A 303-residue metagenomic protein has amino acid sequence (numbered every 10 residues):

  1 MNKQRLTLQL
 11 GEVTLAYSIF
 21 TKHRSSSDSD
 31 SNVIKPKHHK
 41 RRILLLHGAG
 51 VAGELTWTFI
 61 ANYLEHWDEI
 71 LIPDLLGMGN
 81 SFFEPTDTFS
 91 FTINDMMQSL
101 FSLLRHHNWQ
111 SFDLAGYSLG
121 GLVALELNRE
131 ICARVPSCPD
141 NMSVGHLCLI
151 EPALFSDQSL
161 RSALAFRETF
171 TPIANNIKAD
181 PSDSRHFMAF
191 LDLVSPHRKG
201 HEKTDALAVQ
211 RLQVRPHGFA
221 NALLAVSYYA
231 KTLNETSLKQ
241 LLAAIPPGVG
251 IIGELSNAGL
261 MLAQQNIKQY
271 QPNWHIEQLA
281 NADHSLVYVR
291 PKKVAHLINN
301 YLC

Functional and structural regions predicted by a protein language model:
L10-S26, N32-F83: Conserved HGGG/HGGXW glycine-rich cap/lid loop of the alpha/beta-hydrolase fold
L45-A49, S118, G253: Glycine-rich His-Gly loop
E69-A115, L119, H296: Active-site loop/oxyanion-hole signature of alpha/beta-hydrolase fold enzymes
G121-P136, L147: Short glycine-enriched nucleophile-adjacent loop and the immediately C-terminal alpha-helix near the catalytic center
N141-K178: Flexible "cap/lid" loop of the alpha/beta hydrolase fold
D180-L224: Conserved alpha/beta-hydrolase catalytic His-Asp/Glu region
R211-Q269, H275-Q278: Conserved serine/cysteine hydrolase catalytic core
A282-P291: Catalytic histidine-centered segment of alpha/beta-hydrolase-like enzymes
